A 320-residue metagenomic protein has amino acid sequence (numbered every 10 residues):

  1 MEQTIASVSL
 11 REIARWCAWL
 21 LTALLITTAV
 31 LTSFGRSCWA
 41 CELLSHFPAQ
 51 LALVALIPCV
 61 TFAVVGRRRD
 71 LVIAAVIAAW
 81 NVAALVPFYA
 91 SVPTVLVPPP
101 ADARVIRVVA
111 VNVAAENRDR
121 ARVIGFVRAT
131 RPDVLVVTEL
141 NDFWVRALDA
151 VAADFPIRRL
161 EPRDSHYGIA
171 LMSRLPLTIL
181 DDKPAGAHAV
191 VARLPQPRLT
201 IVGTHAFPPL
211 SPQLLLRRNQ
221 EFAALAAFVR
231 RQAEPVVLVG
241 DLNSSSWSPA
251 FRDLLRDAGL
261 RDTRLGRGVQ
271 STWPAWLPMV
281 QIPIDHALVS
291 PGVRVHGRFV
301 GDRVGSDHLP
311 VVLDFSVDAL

Functional and structural regions predicted by a protein language model:
M1-E12: Short, Lys/Arg-rich, polar N-terminal cytosolic tail immediately upstream of the first transmembrane signal-anchor
A6, I26-S33, G259-R264: Compositionally biased, charge-rich terminal segments
W16-A63: Membrane-embedded alpha-helical segments of integral membrane proteins
C41-E42, R68-A74: Short, aromatic-rich membrane-interface segments at the entry and exit of alpha-helical transmembrane domains
L53, A84-P87, F228: Small-residue-rich segments of transmembrane alpha-helices in multi-pass membrane proteins, especially helix faces
V64, V72-A129, D181-K183: N-terminal signal-anchor transmembrane helix
R104, V108, A114-R128, V134-L320: Soluble catalytic domains of enzymes that build or remodel membrane lipids, polysaccharides, and related
